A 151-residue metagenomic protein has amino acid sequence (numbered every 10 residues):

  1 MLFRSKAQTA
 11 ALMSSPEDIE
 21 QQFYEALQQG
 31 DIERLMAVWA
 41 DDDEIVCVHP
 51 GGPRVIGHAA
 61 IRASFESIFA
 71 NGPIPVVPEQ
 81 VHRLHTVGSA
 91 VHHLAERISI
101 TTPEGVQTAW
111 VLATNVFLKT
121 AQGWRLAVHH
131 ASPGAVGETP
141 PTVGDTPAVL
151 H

Functional and structural regions predicted by a protein language model:
F3-A40, I45-H151: A beta-strand edge to alpha-helix "cap/lid" segment located at domain peripheries
